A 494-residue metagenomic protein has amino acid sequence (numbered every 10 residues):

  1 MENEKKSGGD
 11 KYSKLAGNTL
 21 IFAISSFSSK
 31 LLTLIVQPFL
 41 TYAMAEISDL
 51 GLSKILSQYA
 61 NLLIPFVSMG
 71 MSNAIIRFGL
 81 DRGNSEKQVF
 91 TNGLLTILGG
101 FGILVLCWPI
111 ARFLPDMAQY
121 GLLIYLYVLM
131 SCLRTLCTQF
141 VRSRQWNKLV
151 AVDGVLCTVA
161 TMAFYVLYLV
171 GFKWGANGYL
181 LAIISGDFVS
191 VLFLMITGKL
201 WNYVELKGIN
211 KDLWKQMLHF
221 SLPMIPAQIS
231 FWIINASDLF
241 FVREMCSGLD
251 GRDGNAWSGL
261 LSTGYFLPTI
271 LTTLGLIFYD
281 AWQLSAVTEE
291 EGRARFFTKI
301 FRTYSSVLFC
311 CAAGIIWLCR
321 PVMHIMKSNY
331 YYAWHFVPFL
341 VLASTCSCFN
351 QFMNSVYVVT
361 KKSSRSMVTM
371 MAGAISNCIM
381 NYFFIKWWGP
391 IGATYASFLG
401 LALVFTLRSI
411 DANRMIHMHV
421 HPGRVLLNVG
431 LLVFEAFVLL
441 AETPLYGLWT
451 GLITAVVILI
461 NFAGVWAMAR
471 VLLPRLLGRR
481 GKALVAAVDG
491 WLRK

Functional and structural regions predicted by a protein language model:
E2-E4, D10-S72, L104-W108, Y127 (+4 more regions): Signature of the first transmembrane helix
E2-G8, L440-K494: Membrane-proximal transmembrane or re-entrant/amphipathic helices at the cytosolic face
E2-L15, L122, V152, A176-A182 (+4 more regions): Interhelical loop/hinge segments that connect adjacent transmembrane helices in multipass membrane
G17-S29, I55-R112, Q119, G292-C311 (+1 more regions): Membrane-water interface segments that mark the loop-to-transmembrane alpha-helix transition
N18-T33, C157, Y179-G198, K211-V287 (+2 more regions): Transmembrane helical elements of multi-pass membrane transporters/channels
P38, V67-G83, G264, P268-Y304 (+1 more regions): Helix-loop junctions and terminal segments of transmembrane helices in multi-pass membrane transport/translocation
I47-S48, A111-Y127, R252-N255, I315-T345 (+2 more regions): Interfacial segments at transmembrane-helix termini and the short loops linking adjacent helices
V152-L200, M371-N377, P390-D411, W449-A463: Hydrophobic alpha-helical transmembrane segments
